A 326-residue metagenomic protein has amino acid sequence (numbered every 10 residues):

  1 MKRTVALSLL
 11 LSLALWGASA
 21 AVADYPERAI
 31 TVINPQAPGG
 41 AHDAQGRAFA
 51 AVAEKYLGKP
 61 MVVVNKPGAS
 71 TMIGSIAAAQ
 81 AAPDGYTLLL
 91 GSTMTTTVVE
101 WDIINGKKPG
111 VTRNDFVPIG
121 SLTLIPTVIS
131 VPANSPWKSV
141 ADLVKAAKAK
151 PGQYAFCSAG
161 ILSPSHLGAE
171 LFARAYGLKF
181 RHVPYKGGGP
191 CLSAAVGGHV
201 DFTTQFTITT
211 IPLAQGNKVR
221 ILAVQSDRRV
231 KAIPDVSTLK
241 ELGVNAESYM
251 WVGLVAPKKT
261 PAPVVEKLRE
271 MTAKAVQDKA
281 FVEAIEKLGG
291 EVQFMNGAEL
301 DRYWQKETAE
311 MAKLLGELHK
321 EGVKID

Functional and structural regions predicted by a protein language model:
M1-L9: Bacterial N-terminal signal peptides that target proteins for export
S8-G17: Bacterial N-terminal signal peptides
V22-D115, Q153, I161, R174-D201 (+4 more regions): N-terminal (or domain-start) structured segment
E27-A29, A175-F180, A262-D326: An extracytoplasmic/periplasmic, membrane-proximal ligand-sensing/linker region
A53, A77-T87, V99-P190, L239 (+2 more regions): Hinge/capping helix and adjacent helix->loop/strand transition within the periplasmic-binding protein
S92-T93, A133, T207-I208, S226-D227 (+1 more regions): Short secondary-structure boundary segments
L192, I208, L239, S248 (+3 more regions): N-terminal secretory/targeting leader peptides
